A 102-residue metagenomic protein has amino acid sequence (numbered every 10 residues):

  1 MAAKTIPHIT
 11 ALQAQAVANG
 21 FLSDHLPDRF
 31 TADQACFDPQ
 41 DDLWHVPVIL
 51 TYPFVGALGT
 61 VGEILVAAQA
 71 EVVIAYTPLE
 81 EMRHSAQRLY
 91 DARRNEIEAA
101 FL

Functional and structural regions predicted by a protein language model:
M1-L102: Long, terminal "pre-/pro-" and other extracytoplasmic accessory regions that lie outside the mature folded/catalytic
